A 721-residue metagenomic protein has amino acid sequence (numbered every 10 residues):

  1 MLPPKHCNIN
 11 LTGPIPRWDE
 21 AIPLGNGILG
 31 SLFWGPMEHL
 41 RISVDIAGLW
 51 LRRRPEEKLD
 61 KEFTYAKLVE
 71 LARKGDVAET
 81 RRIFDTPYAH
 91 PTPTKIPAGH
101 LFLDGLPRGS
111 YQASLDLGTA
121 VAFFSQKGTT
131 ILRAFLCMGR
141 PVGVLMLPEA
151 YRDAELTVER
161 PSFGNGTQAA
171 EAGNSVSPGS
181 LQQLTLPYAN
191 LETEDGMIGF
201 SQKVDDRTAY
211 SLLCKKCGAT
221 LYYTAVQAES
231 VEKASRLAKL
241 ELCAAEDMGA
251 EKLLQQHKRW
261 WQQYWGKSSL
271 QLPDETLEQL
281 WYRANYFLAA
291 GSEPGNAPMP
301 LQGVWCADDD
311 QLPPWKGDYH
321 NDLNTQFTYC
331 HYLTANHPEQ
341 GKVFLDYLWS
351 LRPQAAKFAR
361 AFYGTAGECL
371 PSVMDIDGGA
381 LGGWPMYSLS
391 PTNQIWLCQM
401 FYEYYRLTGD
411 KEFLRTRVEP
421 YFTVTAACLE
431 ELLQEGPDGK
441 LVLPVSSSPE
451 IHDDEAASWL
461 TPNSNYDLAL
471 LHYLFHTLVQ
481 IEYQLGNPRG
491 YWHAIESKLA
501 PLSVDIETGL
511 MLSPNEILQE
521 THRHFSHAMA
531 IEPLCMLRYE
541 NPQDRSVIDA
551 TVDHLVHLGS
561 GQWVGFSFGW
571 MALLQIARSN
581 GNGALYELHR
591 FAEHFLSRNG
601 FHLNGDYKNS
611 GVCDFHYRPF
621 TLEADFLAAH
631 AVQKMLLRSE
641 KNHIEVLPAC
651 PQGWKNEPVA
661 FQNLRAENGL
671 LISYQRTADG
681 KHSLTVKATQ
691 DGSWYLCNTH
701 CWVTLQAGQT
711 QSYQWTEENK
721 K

Functional and structural regions predicted by a protein language model:
L2-G382, L441, Y483-G559, E593 (+6 more regions): Aromatic-residue-lined binding/catalytic grooves and analogous aromatic/hydrophobic interfacial grooves in multimeric
D19-L49, R54-P55, K67, K316-E339 (+5 more regions): C-terminal capping/lid segments that line or modulate ligand- or cofactor-binding pockets
R81, K342, R415, E419 (+5 more regions): Conserved positions within tetratricopeptide repeat
G128-L132, C137-V142, E403, L407-F413 (+2 more regions): A conserved hydrophobic secondary-structure block that centers on an alpha-helix together with its immediately flanking
E229, P300-D318, A366-T416, E430-H493: The feature captures the catalytic groove of carbohydrate-active enzymes
N324-F327, N393-Y404, R417-E431, S567 (+3 more regions): Extended, hydrophobic alpha-helical segments in both membrane/secreted and soluble proteins
